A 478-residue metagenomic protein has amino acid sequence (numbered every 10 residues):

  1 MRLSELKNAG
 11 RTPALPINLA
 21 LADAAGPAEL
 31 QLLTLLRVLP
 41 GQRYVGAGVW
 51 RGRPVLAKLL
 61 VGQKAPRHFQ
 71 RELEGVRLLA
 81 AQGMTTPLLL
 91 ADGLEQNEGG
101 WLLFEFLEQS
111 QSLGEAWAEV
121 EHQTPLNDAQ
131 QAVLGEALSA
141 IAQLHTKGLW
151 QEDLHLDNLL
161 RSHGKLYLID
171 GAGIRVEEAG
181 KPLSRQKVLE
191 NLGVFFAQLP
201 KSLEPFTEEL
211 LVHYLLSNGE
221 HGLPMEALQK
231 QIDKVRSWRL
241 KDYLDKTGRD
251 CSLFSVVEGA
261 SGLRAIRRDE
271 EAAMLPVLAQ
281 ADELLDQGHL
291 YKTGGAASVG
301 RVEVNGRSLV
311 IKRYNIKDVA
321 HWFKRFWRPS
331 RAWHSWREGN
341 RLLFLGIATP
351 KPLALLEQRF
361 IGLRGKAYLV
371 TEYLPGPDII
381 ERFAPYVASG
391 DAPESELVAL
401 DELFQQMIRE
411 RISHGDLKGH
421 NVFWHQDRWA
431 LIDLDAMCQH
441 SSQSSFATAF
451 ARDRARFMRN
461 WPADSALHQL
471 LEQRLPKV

Functional and structural regions predicted by a protein language model:
M1-L33, L228-G288: Juxta-kinase regulatory segment immediately upstream of eukaryotic protein kinase catalytic domains
A20-W117, T124, E136-K147, A272-I380 (+2 more regions): Conserved ATP-binding subdomain of kinase catalytic cores across diverse folds
K58, A118-T124, D170, L189-L192 (+3 more regions): Short glycine/proline- and charge-enriched loop/turn segments that cap or connect secondary-structure elements
E108, L156, G173, P375 (+2 more regions): Short, glycine/acidic-enriched loop or turn micro-motifs at the edges of active sites
L149-L156, I412-G419: Catalytic-loop of the protein kinase fold
N158-D170, N421-I432: Conserved protein kinase catalytic/activation segment
Y167-R239, W429-V478: C-lobe/activation-segment region of protein kinase-like
